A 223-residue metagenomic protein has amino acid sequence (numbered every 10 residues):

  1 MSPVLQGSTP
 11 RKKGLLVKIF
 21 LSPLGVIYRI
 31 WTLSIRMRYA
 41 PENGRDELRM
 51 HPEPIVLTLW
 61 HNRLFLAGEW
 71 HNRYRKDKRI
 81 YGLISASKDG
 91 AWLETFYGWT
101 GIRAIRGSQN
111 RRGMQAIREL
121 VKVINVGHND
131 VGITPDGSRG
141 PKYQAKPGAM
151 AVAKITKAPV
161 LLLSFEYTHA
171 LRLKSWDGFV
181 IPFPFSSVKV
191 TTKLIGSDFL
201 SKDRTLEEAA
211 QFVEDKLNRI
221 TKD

Functional and structural regions predicted by a protein language model:
S2-V26, T32-L33, R49, D77 (+3 more regions): Non-catalytic C-terminal accessory region of glycerolipid acyltransferases and related lyso-lipid remodeling enzymes
L15-K18, R38-A40, L64-A67, A91-E94 (+1 more regions): Short hydrophobic/aromatic-rich motifs at helix boundaries and adjacent loops
R29-E53, R63-A67: A short, well-structured juxtamembrane/interface segment
R38-A40, I105, T191: General small-molecule cofactor/ligand-binding pocket signal
P41-N43, S108, G137, G196: Short, well-ordered turn and helix-capping elements at secondary-structure junctions
I55-R111, T156, R172: Catalytic core of membrane glycerolipid acyltransferases/transacylases, capturing the structured, soluble-facing
